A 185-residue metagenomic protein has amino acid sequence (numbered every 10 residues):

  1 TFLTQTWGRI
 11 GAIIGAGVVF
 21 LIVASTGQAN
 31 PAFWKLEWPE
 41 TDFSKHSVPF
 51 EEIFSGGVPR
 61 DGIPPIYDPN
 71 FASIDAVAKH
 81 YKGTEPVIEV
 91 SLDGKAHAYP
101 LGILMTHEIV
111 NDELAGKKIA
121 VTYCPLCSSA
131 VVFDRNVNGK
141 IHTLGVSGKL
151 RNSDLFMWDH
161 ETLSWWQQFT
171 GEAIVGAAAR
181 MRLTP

Functional and structural regions predicted by a protein language model:
F2-I14: Bacterial N-terminal signal peptides that target proteins for export
G11-I13, V23-P185: Intrinsically disordered, flexible peripheral segments
